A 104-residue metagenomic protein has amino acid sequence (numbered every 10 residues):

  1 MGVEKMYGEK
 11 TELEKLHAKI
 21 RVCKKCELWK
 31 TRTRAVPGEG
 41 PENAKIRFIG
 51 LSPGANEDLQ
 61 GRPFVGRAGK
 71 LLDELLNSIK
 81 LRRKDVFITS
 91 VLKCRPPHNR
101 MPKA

Functional and structural regions predicted by a protein language model:
G2-A104: A polyanion-binding, active-site-adjacent surface
